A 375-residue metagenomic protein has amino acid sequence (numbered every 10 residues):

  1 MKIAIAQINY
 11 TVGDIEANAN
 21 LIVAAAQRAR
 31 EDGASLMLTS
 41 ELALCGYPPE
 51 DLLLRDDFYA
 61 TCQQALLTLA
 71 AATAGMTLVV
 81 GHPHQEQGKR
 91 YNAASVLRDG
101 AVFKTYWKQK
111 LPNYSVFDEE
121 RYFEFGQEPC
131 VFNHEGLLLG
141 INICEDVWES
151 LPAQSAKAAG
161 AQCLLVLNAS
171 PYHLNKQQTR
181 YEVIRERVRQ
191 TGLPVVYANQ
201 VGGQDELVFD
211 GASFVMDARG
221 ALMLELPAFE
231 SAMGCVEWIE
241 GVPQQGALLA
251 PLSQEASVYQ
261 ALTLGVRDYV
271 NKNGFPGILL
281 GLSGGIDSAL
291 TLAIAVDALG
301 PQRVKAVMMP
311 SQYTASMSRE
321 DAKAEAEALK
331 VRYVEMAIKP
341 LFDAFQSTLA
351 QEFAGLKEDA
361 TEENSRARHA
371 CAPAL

Functional and structural regions predicted by a protein language model:
M1-G281, L292-R303, M308, Y333: Enzyme catalytic cores with a strong preference for nitrogen-chemistry domains
L164-L165, P171, F342-G355, N364 (+1 more regions): Nucleotide-activated chemistry modules centered on ATP-dependent adenylation/adenylyltransferase
A228-E237, R303-M308, T314-T361: A conserved beta-strand->alpha-helix junction
S253-Q254, Y313-T314, T361-S365: Short, contiguous acidic/charged loop-to-helix segments that flank catalytic cores in large enzymes
Y259, T263-R267, S283, L292 (+8 more regions): Generic hydrophobic alpha-helical scaffold/packing signal
P276-S288, L341-F342: A glycine-rich phosphate-binding loop feature that marks nucleotide/adenosyl-phosphate handling sites
S288-T291, A315-M317: Short glycine/serine/threonine-rich phosphate/pyrophosphate-binding segments that cradle anionic phosphate groups
